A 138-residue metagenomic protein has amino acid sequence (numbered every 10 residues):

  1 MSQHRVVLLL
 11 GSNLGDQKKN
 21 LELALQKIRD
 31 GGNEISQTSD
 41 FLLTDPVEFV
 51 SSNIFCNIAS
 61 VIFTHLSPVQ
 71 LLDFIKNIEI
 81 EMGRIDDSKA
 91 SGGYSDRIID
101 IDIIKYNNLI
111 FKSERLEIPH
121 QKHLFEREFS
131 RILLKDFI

Functional and structural regions predicted by a protein language model:
M1-S2, I138: N-terminal intrinsically disordered, low-complexity tails enriched in polar/charged
S2-E22: Extended accessory regions or peripheral subdomains of proteins
L9, V61-F63, Y106: Short hydrophobic/aromatic beta-strand micro-patches that form the beta-sheet surface supporting nucleotide- or nucleic
G15-K19, I35-F41, G83-R84, N108-F111: A short linear-motif detector with a strong N-terminal bias
N20-P68: Short, surface-exposed acidic-centric catalytic microdomains
V47-F55, L66-L72, N77-I138: Flexible, gly/pro- and Lys/Arg-enriched active-site loops
